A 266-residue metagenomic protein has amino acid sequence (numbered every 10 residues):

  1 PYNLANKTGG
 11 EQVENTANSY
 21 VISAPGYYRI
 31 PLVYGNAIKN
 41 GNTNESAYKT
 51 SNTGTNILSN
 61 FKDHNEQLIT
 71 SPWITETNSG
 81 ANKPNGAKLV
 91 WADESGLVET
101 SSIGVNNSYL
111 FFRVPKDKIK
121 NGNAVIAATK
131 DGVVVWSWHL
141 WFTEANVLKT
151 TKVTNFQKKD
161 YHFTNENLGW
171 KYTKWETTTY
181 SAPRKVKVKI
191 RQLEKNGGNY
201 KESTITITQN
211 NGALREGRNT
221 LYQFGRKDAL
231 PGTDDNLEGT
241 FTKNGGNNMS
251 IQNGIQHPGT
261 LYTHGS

Functional and structural regions predicted by a protein language model:
P1-T100, T151-N196: Solvent-exposed, low-complexity, repeat-rich "mucin-like" stalks and linkers
V105-N121: Extracellular/luminal low-complexity segments enriched in Ser/Thr/Pro
K120-D131: A short beta-strand micro-motif common to beta-rich folds, especially ectodomain repeats
V125-A127, H139-W141, H162-T164: Residues within well-ordered beta-strands of beta-sheet-rich folds
A128, T143, G254: Phosphate-/polyanion-interacting regions in eukaryotic proteins
V134-W138: Extracellular and select intracellular beta-sandwich modules with Ser/Thr-enriched, small-residue motifs on
H139-K149: Short beta-strand edge segments in extracellular beta-sheet folds
T154-T263: Conserved, compact domain cores that house catalytic/ligand-binding motifs in diverse enzymes and effector modules
